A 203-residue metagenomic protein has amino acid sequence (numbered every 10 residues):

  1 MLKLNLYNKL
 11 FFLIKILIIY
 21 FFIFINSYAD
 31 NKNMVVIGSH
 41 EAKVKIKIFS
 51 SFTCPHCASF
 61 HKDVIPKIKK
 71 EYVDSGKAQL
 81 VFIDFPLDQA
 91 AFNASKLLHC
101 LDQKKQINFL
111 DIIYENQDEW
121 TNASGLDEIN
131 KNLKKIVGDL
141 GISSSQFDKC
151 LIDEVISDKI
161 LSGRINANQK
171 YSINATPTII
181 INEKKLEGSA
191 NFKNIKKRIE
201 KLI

Functional and structural regions predicted by a protein language model:
M1-D88, F92, K134, G138 (+2 more regions): Extracytoplasmic thiol/disulfide redox context detector
P86-A175, I180-K193, K197-I203: Cysteine-centric redox/oxidoreductase cores and disulfide-bonded domains
